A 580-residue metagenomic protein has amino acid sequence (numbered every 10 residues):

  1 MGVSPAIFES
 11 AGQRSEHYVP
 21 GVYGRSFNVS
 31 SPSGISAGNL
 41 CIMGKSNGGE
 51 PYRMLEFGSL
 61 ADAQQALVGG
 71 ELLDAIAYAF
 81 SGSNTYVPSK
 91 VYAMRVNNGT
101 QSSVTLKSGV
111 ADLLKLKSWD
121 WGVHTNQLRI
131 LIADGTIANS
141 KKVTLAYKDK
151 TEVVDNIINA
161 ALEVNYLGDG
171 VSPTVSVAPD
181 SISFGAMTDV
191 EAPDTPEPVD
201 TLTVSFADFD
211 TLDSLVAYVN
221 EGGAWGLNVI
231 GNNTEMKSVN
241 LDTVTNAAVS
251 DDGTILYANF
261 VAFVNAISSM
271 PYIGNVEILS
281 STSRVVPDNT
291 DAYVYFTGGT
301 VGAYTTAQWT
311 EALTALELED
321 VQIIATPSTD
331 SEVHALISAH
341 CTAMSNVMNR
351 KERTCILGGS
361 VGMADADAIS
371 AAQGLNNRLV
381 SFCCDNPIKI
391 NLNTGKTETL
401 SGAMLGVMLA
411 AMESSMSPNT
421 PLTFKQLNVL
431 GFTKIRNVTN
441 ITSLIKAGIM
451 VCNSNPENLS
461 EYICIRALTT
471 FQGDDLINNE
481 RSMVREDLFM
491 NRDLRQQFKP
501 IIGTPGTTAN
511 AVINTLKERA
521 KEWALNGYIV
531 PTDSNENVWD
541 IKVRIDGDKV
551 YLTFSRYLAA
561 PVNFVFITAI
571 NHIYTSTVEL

Functional and structural regions predicted by a protein language model:
M1, A217-Y218, E518-W523, D533-S534 (+1 more regions): Viral virion structural and adsorption modules
G2-P51, L55-G122, Q127-T195, T211-N220 (+2 more regions): A glycine- and small-residue-enriched flexible loop/hinge signal that marks low-structured segments
I35, N514-K517, R544-K549: A structural signal for short secondary-structure junctions
R129-G135, E536-I545: Short amphipathic beta-strand and strand-loop transition segments with alternating hydrophobic
Y147, W539-L580: C-terminal edge-of-domain segments
L202-F206: Short, contiguous acidic and Ser/Thr-rich linear segments
N491-V538: Extended, compositionally biased non-globular segments
